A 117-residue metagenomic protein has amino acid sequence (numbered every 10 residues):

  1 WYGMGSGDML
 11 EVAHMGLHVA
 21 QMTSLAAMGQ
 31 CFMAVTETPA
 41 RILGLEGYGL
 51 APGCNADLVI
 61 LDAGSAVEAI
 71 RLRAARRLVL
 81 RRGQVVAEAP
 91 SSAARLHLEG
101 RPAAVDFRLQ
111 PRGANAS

Functional and structural regions predicted by a protein language model:
W1-A63: His/Asp/Glu-enriched, well-ordered alpha-helical/loop segment that forms or immediately abuts the divalent-metal
R41, P52-F107: C-terminal cap of metal-dependent C-N hydrolases
D106-S117: Short, solvent-exposed cationic patches
